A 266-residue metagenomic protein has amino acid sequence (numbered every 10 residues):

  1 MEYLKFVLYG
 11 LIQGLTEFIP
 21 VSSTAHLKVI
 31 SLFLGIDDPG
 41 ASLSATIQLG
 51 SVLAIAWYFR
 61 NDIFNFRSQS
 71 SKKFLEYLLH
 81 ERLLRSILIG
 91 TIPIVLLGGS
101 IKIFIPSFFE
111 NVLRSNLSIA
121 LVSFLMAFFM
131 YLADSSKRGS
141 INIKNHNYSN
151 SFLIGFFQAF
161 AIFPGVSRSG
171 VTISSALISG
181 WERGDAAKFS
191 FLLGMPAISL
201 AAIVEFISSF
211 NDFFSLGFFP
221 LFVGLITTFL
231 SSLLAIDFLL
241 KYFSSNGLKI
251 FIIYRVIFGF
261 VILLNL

Functional and structural regions predicted by a protein language model:
M1-L266: Multi-pass membrane proteins that catalyze or facilitate reactions on polyprenyl-/lipid-phosphate substrates and their
